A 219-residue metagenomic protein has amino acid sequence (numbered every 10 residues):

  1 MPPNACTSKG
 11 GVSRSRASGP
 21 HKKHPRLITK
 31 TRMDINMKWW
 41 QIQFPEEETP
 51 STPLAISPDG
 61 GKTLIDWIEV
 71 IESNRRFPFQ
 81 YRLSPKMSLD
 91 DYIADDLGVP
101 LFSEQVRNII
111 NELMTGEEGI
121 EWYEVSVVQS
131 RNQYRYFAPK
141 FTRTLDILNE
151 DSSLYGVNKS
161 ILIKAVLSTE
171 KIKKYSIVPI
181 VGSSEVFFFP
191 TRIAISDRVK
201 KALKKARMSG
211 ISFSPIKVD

Functional and structural regions predicted by a protein language model:
G10-G11, G19: Residue-identity detector for glycine
R14-R16, R26, R32: Basic polycationic patches enriched in arginine
H21-H24: Intrinsic-disorder-associated, low-complexity terminal segments enriched in Asp/Asn/His/Tyr and depleted of Lys/Arg
T29-D219: Phosphate/anion-contacting hairpin/loop surfaces
